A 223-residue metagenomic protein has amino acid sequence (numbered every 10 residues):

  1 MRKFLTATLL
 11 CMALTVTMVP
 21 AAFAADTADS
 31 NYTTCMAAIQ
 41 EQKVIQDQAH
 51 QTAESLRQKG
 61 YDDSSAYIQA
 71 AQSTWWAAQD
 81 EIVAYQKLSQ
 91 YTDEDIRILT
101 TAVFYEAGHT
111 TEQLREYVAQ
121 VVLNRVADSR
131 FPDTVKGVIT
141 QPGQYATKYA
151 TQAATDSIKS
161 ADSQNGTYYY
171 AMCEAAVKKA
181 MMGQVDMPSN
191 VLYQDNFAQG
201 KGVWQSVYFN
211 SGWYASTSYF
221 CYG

Functional and structural regions predicted by a protein language model:
M1-F4: Positively charged n-region of N-terminal signal peptides that target proteins for export
T8-T17: Bacterial N-terminal signal peptides
V16-T34: Sec-dependent signal peptide cleavage junction
N31-T34, A38, G60: Surface positions of alpha-helical coiled-coils, especially the charged/polar e/g heptad sites that form inter-helical
C35, Q42-L56, A78: Non-transmembrane amphipathic alpha-helical segments
H50-I68: Charged, low-complexity interaction regions
W75-I82: Amphipathic alpha-helical coiled-coil segments
W76, K87-G223: Bacterial extracytoplasmic/cell-wall-associated proteins, especially those involved in peptidoglycan
